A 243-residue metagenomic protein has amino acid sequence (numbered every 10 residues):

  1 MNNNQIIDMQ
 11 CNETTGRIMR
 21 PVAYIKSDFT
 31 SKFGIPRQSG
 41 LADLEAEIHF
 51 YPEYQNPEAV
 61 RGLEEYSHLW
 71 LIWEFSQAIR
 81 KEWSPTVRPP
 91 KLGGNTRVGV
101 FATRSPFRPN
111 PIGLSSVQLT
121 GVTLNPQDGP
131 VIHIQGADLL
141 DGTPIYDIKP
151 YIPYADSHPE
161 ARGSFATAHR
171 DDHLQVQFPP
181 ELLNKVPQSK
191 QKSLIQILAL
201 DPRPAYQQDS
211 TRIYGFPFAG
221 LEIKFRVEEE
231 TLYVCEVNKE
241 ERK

Functional and structural regions predicted by a protein language model:
M1-I112, L124-H133, A137-K243: Mixed-charge, low-complexity intrinsically disordered regions
V117-T120: Conserved positions in beta-strands of structured domains
